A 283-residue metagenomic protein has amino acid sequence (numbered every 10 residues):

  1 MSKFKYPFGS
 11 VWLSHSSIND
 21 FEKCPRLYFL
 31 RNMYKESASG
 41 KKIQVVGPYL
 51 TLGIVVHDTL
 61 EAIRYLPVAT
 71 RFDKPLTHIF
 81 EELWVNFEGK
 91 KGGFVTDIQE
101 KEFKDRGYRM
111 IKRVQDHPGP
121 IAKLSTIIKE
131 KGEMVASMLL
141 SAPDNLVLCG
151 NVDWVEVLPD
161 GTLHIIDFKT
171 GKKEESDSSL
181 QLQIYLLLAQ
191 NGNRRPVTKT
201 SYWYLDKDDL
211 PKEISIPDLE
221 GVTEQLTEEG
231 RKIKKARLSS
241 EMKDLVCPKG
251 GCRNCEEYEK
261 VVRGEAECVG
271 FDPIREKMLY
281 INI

Functional and structural regions predicted by a protein language model:
M1-I283: RecB-family 4Fe-4S metal-dependent nuclease core
